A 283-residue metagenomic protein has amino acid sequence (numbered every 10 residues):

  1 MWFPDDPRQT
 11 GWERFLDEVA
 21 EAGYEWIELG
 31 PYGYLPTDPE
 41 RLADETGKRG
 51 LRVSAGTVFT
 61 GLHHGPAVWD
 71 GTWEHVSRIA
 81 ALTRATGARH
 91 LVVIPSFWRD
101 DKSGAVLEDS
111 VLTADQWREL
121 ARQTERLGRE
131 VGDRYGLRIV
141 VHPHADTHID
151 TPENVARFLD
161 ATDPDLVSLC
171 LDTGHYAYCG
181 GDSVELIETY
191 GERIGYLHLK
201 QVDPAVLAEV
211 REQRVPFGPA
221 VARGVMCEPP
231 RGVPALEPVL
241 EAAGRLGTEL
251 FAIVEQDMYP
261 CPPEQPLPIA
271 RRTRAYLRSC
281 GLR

Functional and structural regions predicted by a protein language model:
M1, G30-Y32, V58-H63, S96-W98 (+4 more regions): Active-site beta-loop-alpha junctions enriched in small/polar residues
M1-H90, A114, R118, E125-R126 (+3 more regions): N-terminal pre-domain/capping segments
P4-D5, Q9-G23, G47, G87 (+3 more regions): Histidine-acidic metal/acid-base catalytic patches
W26, H64, E108-L112, V140 (+2 more regions): Short amphipathic alpha-helical segments at helix-loop
I27-L29, V53-V58, L91-V93, I139-V141 (+3 more regions): Hydrophobic faces of well-ordered beta-strands that scaffold small-molecule active sites in alpha/beta enzyme cores
L29, G33-Y34, G65-R78, L91-D101 (+4 more regions): Hydrophobic transmembrane alpha-helix bundles
T37-D38, H63-G65, D101-K102, I149-D150 (+1 more regions): Short secondary-structure boundary/hinge segments and terminal tails
V68-L169: Active-site acidic/histidine proton-transfer and metal-coordination neighborhood in alpha/beta enzyme cores
